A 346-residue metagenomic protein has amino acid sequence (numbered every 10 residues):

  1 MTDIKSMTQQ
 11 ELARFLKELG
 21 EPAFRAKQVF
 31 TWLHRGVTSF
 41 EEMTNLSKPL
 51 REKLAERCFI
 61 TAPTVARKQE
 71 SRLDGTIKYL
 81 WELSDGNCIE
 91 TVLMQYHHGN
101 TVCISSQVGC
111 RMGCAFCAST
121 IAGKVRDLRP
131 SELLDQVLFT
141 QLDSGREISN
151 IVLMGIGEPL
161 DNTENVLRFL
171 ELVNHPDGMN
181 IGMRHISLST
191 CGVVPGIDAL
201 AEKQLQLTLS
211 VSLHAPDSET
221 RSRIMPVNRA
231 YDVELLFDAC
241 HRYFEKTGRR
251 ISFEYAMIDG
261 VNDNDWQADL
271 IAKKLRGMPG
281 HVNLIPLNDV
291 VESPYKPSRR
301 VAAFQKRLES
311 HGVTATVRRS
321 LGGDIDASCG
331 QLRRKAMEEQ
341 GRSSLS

Functional and structural regions predicted by a protein language model:
M1-I89, H241-R250, Y255-S346: Auxiliary Fe-S-binding modules of radical SAM enzymes
S71, S105-S106, S119, S189 (+1 more regions): Short linear Ser/Thr-Pro motifs
I77, I89, N100-I104, M112 (+1 more regions): Generic beta-strand structural signal
D85-G99: P-loop NTP-binding catalytic core
Q95-E132: Canonical Radical SAM [4Fe-4S] cluster-binding loop centered on the CxxxCxxC motif and its immediate flanking residues
T120-N150: Conserved alpha-helical substructure of the radical SAM core
F139-A315: Conserved AdoMet/S-adenosylmethionine-binding subsite of the radical SAM
